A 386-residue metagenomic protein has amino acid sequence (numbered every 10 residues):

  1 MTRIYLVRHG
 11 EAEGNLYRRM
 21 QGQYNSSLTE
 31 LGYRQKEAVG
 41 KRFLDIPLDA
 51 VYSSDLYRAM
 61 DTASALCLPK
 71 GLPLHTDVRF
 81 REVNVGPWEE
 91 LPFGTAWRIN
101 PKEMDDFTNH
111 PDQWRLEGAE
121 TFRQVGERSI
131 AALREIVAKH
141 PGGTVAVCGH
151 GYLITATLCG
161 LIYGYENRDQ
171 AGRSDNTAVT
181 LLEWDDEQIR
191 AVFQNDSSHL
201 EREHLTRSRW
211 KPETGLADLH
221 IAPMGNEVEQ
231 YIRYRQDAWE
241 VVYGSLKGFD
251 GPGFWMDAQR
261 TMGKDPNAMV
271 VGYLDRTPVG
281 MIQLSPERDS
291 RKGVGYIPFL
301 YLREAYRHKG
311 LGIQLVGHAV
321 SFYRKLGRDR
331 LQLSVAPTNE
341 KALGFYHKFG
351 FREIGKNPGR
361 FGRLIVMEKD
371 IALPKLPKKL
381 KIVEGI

Functional and structural regions predicted by a protein language model:
T2, W88-T95, C159-E227, L376-I386: Acidic, low-complexity terminal tails and accessory targeting/binding regions of phosphate-metabolizing enzymes
V7-L72, T76: Active-site-proximal alpha-helix that buttresses catalytic centers in soluble enzyme cores
K70-R128, F193: Phosphate-handling substructures
R79, L300-R307, A336: A short, internal acetyl-CoA/4′-phosphopantetheine-binding micro-motif in the GNAT/acyltransferase core
N226-R303, V316-H318, F322, A372 (+1 more regions): Acetyl-CoA-dependent GNAT
L302, H308-S321, K325, G344-K348: Conserved acetyl-CoA-binding loop-helix of GNAT-fold acetyltransferases
Y323-S334: Conserved GNAT acetyl-CoA-binding A-motif
L333-L343, P358-L364, E368-D370: Conserved beta-strand-loop-alpha-helix junction that forms the acyl-donor binding cleft
